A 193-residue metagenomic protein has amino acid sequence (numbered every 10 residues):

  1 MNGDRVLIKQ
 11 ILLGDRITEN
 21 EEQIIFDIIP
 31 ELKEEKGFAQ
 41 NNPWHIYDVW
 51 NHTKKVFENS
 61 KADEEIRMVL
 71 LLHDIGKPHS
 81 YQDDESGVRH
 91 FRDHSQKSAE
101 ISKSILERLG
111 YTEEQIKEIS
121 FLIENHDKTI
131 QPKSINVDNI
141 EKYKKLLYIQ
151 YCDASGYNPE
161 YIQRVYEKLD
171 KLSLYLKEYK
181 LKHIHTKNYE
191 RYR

Functional and structural regions predicted by a protein language model:
M1-D84, H90: Acidic/His-rich, divalent-metal-binding segments that scaffold phosphate/diphosphate chemistry
N2-L12, K133-V137, K180-R193: Charged/polar, low-hydrophobicity segments characteristic of intrinsically disordered regions and flexible loops
V6, Q10, D27, E34 (+9 more regions): Charged/polar, solvent-exposed surface patches and flexible loops
W50, Q96, Y166: Electropositive phosphate-/nucleotide-binding environments in soluble metabolic enzymes
F57-Q163: Divalent metal-dependent catalytic cores for phosphoryl transfer on phosphate-bearing substrates
N158-R193: Terminal helices and disordered tails flanking the catalytic cores of nucleotide-processing hydrolases
